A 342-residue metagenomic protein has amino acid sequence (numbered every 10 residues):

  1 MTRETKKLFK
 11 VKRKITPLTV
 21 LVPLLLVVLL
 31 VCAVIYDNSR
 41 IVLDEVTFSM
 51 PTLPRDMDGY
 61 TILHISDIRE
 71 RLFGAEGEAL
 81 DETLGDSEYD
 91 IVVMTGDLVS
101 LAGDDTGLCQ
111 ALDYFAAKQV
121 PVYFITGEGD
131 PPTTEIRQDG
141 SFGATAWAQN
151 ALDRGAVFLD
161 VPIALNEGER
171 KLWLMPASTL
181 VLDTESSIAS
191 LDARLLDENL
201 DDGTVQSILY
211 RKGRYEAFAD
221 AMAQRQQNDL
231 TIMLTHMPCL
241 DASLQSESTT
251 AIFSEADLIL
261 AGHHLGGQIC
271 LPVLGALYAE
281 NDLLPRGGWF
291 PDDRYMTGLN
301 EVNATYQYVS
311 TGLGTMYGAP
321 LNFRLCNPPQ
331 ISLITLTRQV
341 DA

Functional and structural regions predicted by a protein language model:
M1-D56: N-terminal membrane-anchoring alpha-helices
R3-R13, T19, T311-A342: A short C-terminal boundary segment appended to hydrolase-like catalytic domains
I35-D37, I62-E78, L98-T106, P131-F142 (+3 more regions): Acidic/histidine-rich helix-loop elements that form or flank divalent-metal/phosphate-binding sites at the catalytic
S49-L63, A156, P162-P176, V181 (+4 more regions): Beta-strand-turn-beta hairpins that frame and shape the catalytic cleft of phosphate-ester-processing enzymes
Y60-V157: Membrane-embedded segments
L63-S66, I91-D97, P121-E128, L159-V161 (+3 more regions): Active-site neighborhood of phospho(di)ester-bond hydrolases with catalytic His/Asp-centered motifs
T134, T145, D153-G155, G168-L234 (+3 more regions): Binuclear metal-dependent hydrolase catalytic cores centered on His/Asp/Glu-rich metal-binding motifs
P238-P329: Conserved beta-sheet core of the metallophosphoesterase superfamily
